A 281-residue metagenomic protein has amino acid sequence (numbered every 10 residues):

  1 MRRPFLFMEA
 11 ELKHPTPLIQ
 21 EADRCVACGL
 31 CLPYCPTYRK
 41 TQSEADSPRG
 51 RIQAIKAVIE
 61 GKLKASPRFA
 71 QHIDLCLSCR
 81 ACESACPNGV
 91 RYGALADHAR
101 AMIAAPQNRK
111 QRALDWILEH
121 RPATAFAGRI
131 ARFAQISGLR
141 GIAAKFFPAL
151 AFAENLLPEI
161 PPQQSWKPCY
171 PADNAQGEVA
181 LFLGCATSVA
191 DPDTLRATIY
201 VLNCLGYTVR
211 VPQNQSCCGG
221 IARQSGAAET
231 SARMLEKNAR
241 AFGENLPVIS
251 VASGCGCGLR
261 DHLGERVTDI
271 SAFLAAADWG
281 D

Functional and structural regions predicted by a protein language model:
R2-H14, Y38-Q71, G89-L114: Non-heme iron-sulfur electron-transfer modules
P17: Acidic, glycine-enriched active-site microenvironments
Q20-Y38, S66, A70-V90: Cysteine-centered iron-sulfur cluster-binding motifs in ferredoxin-type domains/subunits of redox enzymes
D23, Q42-D46, K64, A222-E229: Alpha-helix capping and helix-loop boundary segments enriched in small/acidic/polar residues
L30-P33, S43-S47, V209-R210: N-terminal glycine-rich anion-binding loops that anchor highly charged ligand groups
Y92-D281: Iron-sulfur cluster-binding electron-transfer modules in prokaryotic oxidoreductases
